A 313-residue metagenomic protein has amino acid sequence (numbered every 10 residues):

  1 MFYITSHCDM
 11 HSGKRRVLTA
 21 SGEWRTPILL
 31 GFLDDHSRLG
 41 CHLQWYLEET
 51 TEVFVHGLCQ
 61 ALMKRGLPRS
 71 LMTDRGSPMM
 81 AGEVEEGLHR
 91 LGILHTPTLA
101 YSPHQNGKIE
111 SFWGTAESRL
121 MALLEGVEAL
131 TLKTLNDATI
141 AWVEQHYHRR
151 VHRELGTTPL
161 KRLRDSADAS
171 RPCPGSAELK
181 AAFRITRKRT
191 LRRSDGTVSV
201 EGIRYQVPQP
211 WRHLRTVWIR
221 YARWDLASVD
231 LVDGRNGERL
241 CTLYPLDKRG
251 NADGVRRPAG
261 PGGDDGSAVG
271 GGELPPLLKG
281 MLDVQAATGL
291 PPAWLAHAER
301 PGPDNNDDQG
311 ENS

Functional and structural regions predicted by a protein language model:
M1-G31, S37-G40, T51-G57, K64-R69 (+1 more regions): Mobile-element integrase/transposase regions, centering on the N-terminal DNA-binding/Zn-coordinating module
T5, H11, R38, L71-D74 (+3 more regions): Short, conserved catalytic/metal-binding motifs centered on acidic residues
R38-L43, T96-T98: Short small-residue beta-strand/loop micro-motif enriched in glycine and branched aliphatics
Y46-T50, D247-K248: A short acidic/small-residue loop/turn micro-motif
C59-G76, A227-D230, P261-A268: Short, solvent-exposed cationic patches
L71-R75, M79-L91, H95-M121, L130-I140: RNase H-like two-metal-ion nuclease catalytic core shared by retroviral integrases and related mobile-element nucleases
R119-Q206: Active-site-proximal acidic segments at structured loop/helix or strand boundaries that coordinate catalytic metals
S194, S199-V200, R204-S313: Protein C-terminal end segments and domain termini
